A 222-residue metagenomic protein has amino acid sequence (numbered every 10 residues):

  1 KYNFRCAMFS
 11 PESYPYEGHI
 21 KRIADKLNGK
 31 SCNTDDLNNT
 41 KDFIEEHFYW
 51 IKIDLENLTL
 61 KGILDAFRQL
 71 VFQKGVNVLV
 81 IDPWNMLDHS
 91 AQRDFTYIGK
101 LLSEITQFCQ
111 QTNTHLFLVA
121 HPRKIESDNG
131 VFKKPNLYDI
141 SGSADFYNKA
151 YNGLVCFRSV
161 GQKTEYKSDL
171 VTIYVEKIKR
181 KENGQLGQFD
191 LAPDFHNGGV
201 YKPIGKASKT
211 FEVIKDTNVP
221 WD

Functional and structural regions predicted by a protein language model:
Y2-R93, K100: Conserved inter-motif catalytic segment of the P-loop NTP-binding fold
M8, V80-I81, T114-H121: Structural recognition of the conserved hydrophobic beta-strand(s) that form the central parallel beta-sheet of P-loop
E12-Y16, D25, D54-L58, W84-L87 (+4 more regions): Conserved nucleotide-binding/hydrolysis micro-motifs of P-loop NTPases
Y16, I98-L102, D139, S143: Amphipathic alpha-helical segments in well-structured domains
K21-D25, R93-T96, G130-K134, S168-D169: Short, glycine/charged-enriched secondary-structure capping and boundary segments
K41, L64-L79, Q107-T112, I125-D222: C-terminal regions of RecA-like/P-loop NTPase motor modules
Q92-T106, H115-L116, L154-V155: A short alpha/beta connector and helix-capping loop motif
